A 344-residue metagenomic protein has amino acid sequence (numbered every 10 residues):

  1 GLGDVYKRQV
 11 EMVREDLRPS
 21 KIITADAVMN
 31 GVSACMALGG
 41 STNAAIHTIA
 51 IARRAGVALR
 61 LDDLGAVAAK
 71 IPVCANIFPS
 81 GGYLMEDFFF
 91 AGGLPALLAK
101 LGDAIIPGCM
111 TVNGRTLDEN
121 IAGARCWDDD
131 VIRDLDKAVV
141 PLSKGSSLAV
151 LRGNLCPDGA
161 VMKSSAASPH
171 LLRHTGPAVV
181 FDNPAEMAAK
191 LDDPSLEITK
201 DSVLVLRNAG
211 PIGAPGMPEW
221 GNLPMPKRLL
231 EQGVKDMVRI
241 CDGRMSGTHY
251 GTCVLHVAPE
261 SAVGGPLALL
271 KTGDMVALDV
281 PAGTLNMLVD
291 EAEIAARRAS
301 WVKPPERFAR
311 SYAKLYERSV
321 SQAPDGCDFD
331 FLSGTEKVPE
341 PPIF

Functional and structural regions predicted by a protein language model:
G1-Y6: Short, small-residue-biased leader/transition segments that mark boundaries at the very start of proteins
E11-P19, A37, V73, A189-L196: Conserved helix-loop functional segments at active or binding sites
M12-G31, L61: Hydrophobic packing and interface segments
M29, A45-I46, L223: A generic alpha-helix surface/boundary motif
N30-A34, A55: Acidic, glycine-enriched active-site microenvironments
A45-V57: Alpha-helical support elements that line or immediately flank enzyme active sites and cofactor-binding pockets
R60-F344: Feature captures the catalytic cores and cofactor-binding loops of soluble hydro-lyases/lyases that act on carboxylate
